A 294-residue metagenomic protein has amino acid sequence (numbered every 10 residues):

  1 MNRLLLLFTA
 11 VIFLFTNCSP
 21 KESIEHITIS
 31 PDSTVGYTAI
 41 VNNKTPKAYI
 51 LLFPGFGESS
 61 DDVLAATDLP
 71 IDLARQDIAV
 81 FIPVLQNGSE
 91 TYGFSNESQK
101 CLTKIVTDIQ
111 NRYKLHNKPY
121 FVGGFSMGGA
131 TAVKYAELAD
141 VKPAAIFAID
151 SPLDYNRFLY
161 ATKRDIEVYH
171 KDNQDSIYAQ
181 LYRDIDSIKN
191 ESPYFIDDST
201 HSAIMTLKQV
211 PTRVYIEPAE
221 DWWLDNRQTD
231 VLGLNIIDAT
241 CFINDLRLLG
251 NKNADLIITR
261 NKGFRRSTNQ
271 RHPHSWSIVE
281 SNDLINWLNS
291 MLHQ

Functional and structural regions predicted by a protein language model:
C18-K44: N-terminal cap/lid segment of alpha/beta-hydrolase-fold proteins
P46-K47, F53-Y92: Short substrate-entry loop that stabilizes the transition state in hydrolases
Y92, R213-W222, G233-Q294: C-terminal catalytic histidine-bearing segment of alpha/beta-hydrolase fold enzymes
G93-K114: Alpha/beta-hydrolase active-site loop
E97, K134-D186: Hydrolase active-site cap/lid region
K114-S126: Alpha/beta-hydrolase fold nucleophile elbow
G124-K134: Glycine-rich nucleophile elbow surrounding the catalytic serine of serine-hydrolase chemistry
T206-R213: Short, proline-enriched alpha-helix->beta-strand connector loops that line the catalytic pocket of alpha/beta-hydrolase
